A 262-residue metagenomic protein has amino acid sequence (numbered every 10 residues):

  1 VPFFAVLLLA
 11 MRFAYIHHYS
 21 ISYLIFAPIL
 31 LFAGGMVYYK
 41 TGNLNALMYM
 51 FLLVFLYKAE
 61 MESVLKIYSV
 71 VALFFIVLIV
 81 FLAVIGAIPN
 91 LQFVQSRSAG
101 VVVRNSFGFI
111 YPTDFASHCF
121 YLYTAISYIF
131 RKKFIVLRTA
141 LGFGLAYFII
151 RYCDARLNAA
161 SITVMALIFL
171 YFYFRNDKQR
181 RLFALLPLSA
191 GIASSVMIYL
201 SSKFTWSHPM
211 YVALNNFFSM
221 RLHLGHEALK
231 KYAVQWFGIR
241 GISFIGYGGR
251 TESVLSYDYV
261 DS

Functional and structural regions predicted by a protein language model:
P2-P209, K230-A233, S253, Y257 (+1 more regions): Hydrophobic transmembrane helix bundles of membrane-integrated enzymes that assemble and modify cell-envelope
M210-S262: Long extracytoplasmic/lumenal interhelical loops at the membrane interface of multi-pass membrane proteins
